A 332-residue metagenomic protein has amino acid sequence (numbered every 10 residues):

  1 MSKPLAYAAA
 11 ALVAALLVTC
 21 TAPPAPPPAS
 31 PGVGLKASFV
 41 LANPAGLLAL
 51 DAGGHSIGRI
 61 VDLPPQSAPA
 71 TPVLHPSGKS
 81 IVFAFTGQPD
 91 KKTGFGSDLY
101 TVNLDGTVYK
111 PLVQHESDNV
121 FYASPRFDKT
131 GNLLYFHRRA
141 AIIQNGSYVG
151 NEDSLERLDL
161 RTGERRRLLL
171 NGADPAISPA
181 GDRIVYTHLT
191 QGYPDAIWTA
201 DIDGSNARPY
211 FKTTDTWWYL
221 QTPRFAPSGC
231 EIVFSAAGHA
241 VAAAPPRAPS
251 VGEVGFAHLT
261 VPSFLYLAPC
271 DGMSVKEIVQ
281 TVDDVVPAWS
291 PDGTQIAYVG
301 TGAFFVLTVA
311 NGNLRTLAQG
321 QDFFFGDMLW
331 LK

Functional and structural regions predicted by a protein language model:
M1-A9: Bacterial N-terminal signal peptides that target proteins for export
A8-L17: Bacterial N-terminal signal peptides
C20-K332: Sequence signature of WD/YWTD-type beta-propeller architectures
